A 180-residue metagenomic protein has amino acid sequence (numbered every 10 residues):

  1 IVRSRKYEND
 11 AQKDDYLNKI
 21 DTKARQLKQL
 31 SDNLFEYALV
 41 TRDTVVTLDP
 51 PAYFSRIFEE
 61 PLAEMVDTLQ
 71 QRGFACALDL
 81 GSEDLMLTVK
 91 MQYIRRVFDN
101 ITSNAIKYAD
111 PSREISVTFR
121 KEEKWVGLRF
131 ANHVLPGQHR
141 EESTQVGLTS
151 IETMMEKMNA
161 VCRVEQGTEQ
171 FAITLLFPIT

Functional and structural regions predicted by a protein language model:
V2-D10: Short acidic helix/loop segment immediately C-terminal to the autophosphorylated histidine in two-component histidine
T22-L27: Short alpha-helical segment of the dimerization/phosphotransfer core of two-component systems
R42-R56, T88: Short flexible loop/turn segments at helix-to-beta-strand junctions within the C-terminal catalytic HATPase_c
P51, Q70, A75-L85, H133: Conserved catalytic submotifs in the C-terminal HATPase_c
A105-I106: Short helix-loop "hinge" at the ATP-lid/N-box region of the Bergerat-fold HATPase_c
L128-V146: Glycine-rich/acidic phosphate-handling loop/turn and adjacent ATP-lid/helix of nucleotide-binding kinase/ATPase domains
